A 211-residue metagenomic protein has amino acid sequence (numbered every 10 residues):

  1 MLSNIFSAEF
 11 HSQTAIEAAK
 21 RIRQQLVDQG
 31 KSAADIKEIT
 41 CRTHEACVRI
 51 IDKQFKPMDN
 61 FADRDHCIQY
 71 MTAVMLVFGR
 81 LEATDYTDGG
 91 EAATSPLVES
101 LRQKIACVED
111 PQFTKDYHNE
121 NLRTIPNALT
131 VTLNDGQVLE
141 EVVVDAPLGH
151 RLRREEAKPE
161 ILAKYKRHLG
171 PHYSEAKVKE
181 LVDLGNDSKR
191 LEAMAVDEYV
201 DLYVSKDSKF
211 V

Functional and structural regions predicted by a protein language model:
M1-V211: Terminal-appendage/accessory-domain detector
